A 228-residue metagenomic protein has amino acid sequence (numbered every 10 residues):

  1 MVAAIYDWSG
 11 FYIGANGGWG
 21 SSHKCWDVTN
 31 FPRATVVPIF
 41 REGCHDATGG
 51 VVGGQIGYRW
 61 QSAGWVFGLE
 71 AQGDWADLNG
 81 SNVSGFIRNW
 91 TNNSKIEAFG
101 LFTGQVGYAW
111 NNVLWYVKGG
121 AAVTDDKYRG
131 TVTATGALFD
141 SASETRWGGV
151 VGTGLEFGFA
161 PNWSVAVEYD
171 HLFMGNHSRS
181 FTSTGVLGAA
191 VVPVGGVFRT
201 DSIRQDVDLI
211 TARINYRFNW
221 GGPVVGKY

Functional and structural regions predicted by a protein language model:
M1-Y228: Gram-negative outer-membrane beta-barrel domains
